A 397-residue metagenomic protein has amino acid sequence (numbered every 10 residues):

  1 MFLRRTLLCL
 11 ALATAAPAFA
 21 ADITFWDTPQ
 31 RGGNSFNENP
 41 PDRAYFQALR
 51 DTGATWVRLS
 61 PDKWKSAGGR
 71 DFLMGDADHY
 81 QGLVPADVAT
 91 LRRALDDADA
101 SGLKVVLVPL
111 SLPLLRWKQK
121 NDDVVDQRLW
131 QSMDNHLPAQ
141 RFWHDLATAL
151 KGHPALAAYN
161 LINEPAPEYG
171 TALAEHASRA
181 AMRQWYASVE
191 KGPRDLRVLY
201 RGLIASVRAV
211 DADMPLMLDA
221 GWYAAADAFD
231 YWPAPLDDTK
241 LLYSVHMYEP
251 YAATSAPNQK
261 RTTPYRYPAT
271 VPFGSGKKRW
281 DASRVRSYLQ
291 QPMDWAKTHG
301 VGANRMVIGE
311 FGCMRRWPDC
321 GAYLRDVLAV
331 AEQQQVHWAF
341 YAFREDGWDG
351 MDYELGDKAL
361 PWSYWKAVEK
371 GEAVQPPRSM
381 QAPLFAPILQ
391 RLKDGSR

Functional and structural regions predicted by a protein language model:
F2-L8: N-terminal export leaders
A15-A16: N-terminal signal peptide c-region/cleavage motif recognized by signal peptidases
A21-P215, A220-D230, D237-K240, G347 (+1 more regions): Active-site mouth of glycoside hydrolases
E38, R141-H144, T148-K151, A155-L156 (+2 more regions): Extracellular glycoside hydrolase catalytic/binding regions
P61, P109-S111, M247-E249, C313 (+1 more regions): Short beta-strand segments enriched in hydrophobic/aromatic residues within well-folded beta-rich domains
V105-L107, M306, W338: Hydrophobic beta-strand scaffold residues
P318-R397: Aromatic-rich peripheral "rim/lid" segments of glycoside hydrolase catalytic domains that contact and position glycan
